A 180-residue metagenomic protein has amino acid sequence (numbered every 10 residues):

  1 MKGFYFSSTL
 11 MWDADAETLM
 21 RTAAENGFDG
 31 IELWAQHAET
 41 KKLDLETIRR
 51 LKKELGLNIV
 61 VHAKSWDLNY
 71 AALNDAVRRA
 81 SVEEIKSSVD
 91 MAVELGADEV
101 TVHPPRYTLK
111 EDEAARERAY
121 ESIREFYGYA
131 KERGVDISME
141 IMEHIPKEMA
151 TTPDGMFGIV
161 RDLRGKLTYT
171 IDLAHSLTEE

Functional and structural regions predicted by a protein language model:
M1-V89, V93, G165-L167: N-terminal pre-domain/capping segments
L10-W12, A35-H37, S65-D67, P104-T108 (+2 more regions): Active-site-proximal loop/turn and secondary-structure-junction residues that shape catalytic pockets, frequently
K41, K110, K147: Glycine/Thr-rich phosphate-binding loops of Rossmann-like dinucleotide-binding domains
D44-R49, R78, V82-I85, A115-R124 (+2 more regions): Charged helix-capping and loop-helix junction motifs
N74-E99, A119-R133: An active-site-proximal structural segment forming one wall of the substrate-binding cleft that immediately precedes
A92-D112, S138-E143: Active-site groove signature of glycoside hydrolases
G128-E180: Acidic/histidine-rich catalytic cores of soluble enzymes
